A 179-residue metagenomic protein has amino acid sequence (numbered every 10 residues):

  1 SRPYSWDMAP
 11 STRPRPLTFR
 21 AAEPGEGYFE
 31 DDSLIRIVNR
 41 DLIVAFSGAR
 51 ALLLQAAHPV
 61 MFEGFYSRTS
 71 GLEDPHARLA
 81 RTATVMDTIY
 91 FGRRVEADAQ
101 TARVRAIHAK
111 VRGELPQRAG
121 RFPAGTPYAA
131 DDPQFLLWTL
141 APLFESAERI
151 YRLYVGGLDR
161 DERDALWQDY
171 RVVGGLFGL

Functional and structural regions predicted by a protein language model:
Y4-L179: Mature, function-bearing regions of proteins
